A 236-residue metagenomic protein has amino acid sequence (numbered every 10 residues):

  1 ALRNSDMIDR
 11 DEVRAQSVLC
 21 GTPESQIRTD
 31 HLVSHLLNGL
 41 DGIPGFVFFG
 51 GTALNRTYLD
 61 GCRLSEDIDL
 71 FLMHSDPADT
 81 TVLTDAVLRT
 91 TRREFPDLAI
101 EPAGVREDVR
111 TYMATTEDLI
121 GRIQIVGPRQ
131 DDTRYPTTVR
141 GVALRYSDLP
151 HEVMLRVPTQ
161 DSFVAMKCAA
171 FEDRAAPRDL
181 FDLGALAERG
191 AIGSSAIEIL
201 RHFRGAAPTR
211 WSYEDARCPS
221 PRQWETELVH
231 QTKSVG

Functional and structural regions predicted by a protein language model:
A1-V47, R56-I68, L72-G236: Structured mid-to-C-terminal alpha-helical surface segments
G51: Active-site glycine-centered loops adjacent to acidic/histidine catalytic or metal-binding residues that shape
